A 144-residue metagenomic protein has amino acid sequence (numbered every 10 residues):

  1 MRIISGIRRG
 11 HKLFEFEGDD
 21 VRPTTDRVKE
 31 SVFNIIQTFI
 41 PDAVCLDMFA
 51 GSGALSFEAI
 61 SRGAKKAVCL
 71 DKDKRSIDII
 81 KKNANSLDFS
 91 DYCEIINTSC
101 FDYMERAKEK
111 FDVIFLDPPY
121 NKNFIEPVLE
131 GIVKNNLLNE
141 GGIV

Functional and structural regions predicted by a protein language model:
M1-V144: Class I S-adenosyl-L-methionine-dependent methyltransferase catalytic core
